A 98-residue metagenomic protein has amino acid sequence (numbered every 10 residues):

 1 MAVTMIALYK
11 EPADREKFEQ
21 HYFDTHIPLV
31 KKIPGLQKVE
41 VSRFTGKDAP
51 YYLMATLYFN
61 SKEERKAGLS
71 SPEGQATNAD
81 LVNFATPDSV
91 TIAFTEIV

Functional and structural regions predicted by a protein language model:
M1-V98: Macromolecular interaction modules
